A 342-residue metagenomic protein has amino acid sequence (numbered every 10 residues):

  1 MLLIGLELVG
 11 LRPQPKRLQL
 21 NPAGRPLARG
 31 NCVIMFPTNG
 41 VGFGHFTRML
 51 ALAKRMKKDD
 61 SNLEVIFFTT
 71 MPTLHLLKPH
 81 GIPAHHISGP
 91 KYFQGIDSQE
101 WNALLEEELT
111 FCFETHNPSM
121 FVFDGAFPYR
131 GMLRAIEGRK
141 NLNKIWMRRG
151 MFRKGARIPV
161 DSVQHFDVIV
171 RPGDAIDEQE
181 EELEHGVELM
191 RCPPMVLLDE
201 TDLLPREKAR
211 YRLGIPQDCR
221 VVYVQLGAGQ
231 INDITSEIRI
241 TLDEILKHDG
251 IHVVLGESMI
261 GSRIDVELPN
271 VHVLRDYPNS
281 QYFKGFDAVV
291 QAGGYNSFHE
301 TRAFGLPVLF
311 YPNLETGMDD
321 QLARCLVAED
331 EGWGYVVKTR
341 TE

Functional and structural regions predicted by a protein language model:
L6-L20, R148-R149, G155, D161-L226: A nucleotide-sugar donor-handling region in carbohydrate enzymes
G24, A28-G40, R55-L104, E108-F111: Conserved nucleotide-sugar phosphate-binding/catalytic loop shared by glycosyltransferases and other
P37-R48, I231-D233: A short, glycine/small-residue-rich beta-strand->loop->alpha-helix junction that serves as a flexible
H45-K57: Short amphipathic alpha-helix
H85, E137-M151, V168-V170: Active-site proximal beta-strand in glycosyltransferases
T110-P128: Short N-terminal targeting/anchoring amphipathic segment
L204-A288: Donor-nucleotide binding loops and adjacent catalytic segments primarily of GT-B fold Leloir glycosyltransferases
D276-L322: A donor-sugar binding/catalytic signature common to diverse glycosyltransferases and related nucleotide-sugar
